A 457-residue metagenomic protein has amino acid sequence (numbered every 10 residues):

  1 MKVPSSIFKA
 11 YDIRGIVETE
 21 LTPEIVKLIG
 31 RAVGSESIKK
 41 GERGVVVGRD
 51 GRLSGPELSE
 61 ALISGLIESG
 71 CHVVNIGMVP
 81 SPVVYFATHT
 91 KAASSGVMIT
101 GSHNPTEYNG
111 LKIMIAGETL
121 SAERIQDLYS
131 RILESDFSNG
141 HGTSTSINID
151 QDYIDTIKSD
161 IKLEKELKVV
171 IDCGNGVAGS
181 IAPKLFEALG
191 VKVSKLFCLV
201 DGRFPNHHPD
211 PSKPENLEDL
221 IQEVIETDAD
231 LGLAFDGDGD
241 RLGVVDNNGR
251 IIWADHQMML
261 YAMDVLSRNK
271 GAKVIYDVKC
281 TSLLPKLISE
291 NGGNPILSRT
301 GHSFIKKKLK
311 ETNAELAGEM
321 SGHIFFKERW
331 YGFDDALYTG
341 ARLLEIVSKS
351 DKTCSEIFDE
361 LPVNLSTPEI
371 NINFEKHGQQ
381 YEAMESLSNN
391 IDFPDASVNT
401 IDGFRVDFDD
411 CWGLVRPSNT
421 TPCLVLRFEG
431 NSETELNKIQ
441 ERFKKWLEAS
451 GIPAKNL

Functional and structural regions predicted by a protein language model:
M1-S64, E68-G70, S146-L167: An N-terminal, well-structured beta->alpha segment
G44-Y108, D155-T156, L185-V245: N-terminal small/polar loop signature for handling phosphorylated ligands or for N-terminal nucleophile
V73-P82, I251-A254, Y276-D277, S298-R299: Active-site nucleophile and cofactor-binding loops and adjacent substrate-binding regions of central metabolic enzymes
S94-S102, T106-Y108, V224-D246, I251 (+1 more regions): Glycine-rich phosphate-binding loop
T106-E107, I113-A122, S130, K165 (+1 more regions): Replace "Mg2+/Mn2+-dependent" with "divalent metal-dependent
N109-T227: Gly/Ser/Thr-enriched, mixed-charge loops and adjacent short helices that form phosphate/oxyanion-binding elements
S267-R427, S432-L457: Phosphate-binding and adjacent anionic-ligand microenvironments
